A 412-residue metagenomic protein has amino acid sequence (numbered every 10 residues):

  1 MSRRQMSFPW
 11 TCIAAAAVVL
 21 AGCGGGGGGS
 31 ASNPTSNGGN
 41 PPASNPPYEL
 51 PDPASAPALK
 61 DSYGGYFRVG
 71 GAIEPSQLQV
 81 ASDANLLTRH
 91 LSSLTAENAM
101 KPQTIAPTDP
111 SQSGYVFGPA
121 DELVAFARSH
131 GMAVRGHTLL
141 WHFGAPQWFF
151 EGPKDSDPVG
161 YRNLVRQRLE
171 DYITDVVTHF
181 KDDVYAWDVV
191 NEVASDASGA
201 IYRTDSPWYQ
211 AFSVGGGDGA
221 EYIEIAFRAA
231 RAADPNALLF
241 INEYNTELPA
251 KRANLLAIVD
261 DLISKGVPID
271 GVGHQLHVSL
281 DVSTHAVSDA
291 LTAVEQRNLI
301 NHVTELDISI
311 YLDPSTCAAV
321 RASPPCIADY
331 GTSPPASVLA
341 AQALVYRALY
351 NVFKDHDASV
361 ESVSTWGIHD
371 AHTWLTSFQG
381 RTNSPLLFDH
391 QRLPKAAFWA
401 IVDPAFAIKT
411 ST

Functional and structural regions predicted by a protein language model:
R3, I13, A17-S55: Bacterial Sec-dependent N-terminal signal peptides
P42-S93, E97: Boundary/entry segment of secreted carbohydrate-active catalytic domains
A56, L91, A120-A127, L169-V177 (+6 more regions): Generic structural signal for well-ordered alpha-helices, preferentially at hydrophobic/aromatic core positions
L59-Y66, E74-A84, T204-P325: Noncatalytic carbohydrate-binding groove/subsite architecture in carbohydrate-active enzymes
Y66-G70, S93-T95, A133-R135, V184-D188 (+4 more regions): Structural preference for beta-strand elements that scaffold enzyme active sites
S76-D83, K101-A106, T373-W374: Short, solvent-exposed loop/turn elements at domain surfaces
R89-P110, G118-T246, I310-P314: Substrate-binding cleft and catalytic face of glycoside hydrolase catalytic domains, especially the flexible beta-alpha
A106, H179, D188, E192-G216 (+3 more regions): Aromatic-rich peripheral "rim/lid" segments of glycoside hydrolase catalytic domains that contact and position glycan
